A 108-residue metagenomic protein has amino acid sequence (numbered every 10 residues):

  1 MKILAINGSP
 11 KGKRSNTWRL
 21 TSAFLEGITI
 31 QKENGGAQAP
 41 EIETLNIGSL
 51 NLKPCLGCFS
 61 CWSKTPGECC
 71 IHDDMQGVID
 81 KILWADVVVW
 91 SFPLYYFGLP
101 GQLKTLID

Functional and structural regions predicted by a protein language model:
M1-D108: N-terminal beta1-alpha1-beta2 submodule of the flavodoxin-like/Rossmannoid cofactor-binding fold
